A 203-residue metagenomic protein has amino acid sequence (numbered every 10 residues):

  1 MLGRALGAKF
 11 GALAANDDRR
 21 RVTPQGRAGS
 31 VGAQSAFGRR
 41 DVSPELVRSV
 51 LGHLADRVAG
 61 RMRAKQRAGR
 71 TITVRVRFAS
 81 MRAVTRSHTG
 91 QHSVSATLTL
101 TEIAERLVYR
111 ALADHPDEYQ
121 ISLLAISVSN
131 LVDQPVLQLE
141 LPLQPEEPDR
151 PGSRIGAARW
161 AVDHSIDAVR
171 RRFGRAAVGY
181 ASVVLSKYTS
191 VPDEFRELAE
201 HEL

Functional and structural regions predicted by a protein language model:
M1-E118, D133-V136, E202-L203: DNA-contacting surface of Y-family translesion DNA polymerases
H92-L203: Acidic, metal-coordinating catalytic segment for phosphate/diphosphate chemistry, firing primarily on the Nudix
